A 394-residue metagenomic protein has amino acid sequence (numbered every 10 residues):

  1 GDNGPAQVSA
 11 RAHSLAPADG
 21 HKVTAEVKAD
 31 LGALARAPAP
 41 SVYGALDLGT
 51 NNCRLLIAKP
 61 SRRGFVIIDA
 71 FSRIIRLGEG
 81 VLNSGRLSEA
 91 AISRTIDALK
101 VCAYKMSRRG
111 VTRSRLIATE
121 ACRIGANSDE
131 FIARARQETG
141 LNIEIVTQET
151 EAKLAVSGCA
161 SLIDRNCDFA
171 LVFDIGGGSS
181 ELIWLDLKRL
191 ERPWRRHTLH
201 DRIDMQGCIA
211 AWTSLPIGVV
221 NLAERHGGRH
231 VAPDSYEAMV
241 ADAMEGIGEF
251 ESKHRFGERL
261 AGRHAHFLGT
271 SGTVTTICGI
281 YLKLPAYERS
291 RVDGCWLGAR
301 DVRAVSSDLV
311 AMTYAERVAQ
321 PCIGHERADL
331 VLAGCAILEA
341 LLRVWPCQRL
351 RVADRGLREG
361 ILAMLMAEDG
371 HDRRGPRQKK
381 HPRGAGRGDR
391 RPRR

Functional and structural regions predicted by a protein language model:
G1-V42: Non-catalytic pre-domain segments flanking phosphatase-related domains
P38-G64: N-terminal basic/disordered segments at the start of proteins
Y43, P60, R76, G80-R109 (+3 more regions): Helical "lid/coupling" subdomains associated with nucleotide-phosphate turnover
T50-N52, T119, C159, G176-L182 (+1 more regions): Ser/Thr-glycine-rich phosphate-binding loops at phosphate-binding pockets of nucleotides, nucleotide cofactors
N51, T112, Q348: Short acidic/polar active-site loop segments enriched in Thr and Asp
L56-A58, F173, I183-L185: Conserved hydrophobic/aromatic positions in well-ordered beta-strands
R63-L77: N-terminal glycine-rich anion-binding loops that anchor highly charged ligand groups
R189-R195: Internal, charge-rich low-complexity segments
